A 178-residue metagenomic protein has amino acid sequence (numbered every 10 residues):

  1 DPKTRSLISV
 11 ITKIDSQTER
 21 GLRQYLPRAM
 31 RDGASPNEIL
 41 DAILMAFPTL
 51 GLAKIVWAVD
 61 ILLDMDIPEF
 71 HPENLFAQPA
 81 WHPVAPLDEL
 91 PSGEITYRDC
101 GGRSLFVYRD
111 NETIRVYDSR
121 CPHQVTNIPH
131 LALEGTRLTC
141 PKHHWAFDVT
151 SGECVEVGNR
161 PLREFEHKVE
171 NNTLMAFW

Functional and structural regions predicted by a protein language model:
D1-P83: Hydrophobic alpha-helical segments
L22, T126, W145-A146: Flexible, glycine-rich terminal cap/loop adjacent to redox cofactors in electron-transfer oxidoreductases
L26, R137, W145: An anionic, turn-rich surface loop/hairpin at beta-sheet edges that serves as a generic interaction/coordination patch
A34, H143-W145: Active-site metal-binding loops of divalent metal-dependent hydrolases
D64-G135, V149, R163-W178: N-terminal pre-ligand scaffold of iron-sulfur
C121, C140-H143: Short cysteine clusters
G135-T139, E156-L162: Non-heme iron-sulfur electron-transfer modules
H144, S151-C154: A conserved acidic, glycine/proline-rich C-terminal tail/linker
